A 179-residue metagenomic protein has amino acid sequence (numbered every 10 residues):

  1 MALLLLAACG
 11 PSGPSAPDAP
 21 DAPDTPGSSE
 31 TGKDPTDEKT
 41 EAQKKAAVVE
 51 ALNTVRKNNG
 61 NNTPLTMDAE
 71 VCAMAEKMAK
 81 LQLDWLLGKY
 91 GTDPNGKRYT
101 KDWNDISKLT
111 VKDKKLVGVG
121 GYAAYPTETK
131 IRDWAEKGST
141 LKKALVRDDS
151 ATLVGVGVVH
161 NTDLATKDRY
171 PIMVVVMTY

Functional and structural regions predicted by a protein language model:
M1-A2: Sec-dependent N-terminal signal peptides
L5-A8: C-terminal motif of bacterial Sec signal peptides marking the signal peptidase cleavage site
G10-G13: Bacterial signal peptide processing site
S15-E30: Asp/Glu-rich intrinsically disordered low-complexity tracts
T31-Q43, N58-T66, L116-R132: Second-shell loop/turn segments in exported
T36-K108, D149-V154: Short, well-ordered surface patches within globular domains
G96-Y179: A well-ordered secondary-structure block
